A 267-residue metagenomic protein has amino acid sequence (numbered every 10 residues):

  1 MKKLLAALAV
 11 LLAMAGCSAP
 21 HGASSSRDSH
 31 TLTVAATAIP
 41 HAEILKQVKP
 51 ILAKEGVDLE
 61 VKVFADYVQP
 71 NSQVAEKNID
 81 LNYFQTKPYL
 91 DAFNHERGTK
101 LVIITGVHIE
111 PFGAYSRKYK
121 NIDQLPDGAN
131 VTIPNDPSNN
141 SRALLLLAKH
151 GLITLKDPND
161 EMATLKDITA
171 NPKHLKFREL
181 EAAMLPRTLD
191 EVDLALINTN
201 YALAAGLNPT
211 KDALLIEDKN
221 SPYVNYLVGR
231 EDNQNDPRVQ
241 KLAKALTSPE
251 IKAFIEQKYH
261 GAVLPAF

Functional and structural regions predicted by a protein language model:
M1-T31: Short, low-complexity disordered leader/linker segments with a strong preference for bacterial N-terminal type II
S26-I39, V57-V63, N130-V131: Short, well-ordered beta-strand elements
A38-K62, Q69, Q73: Short, polar/charged alpha-helical segment
V61-S72, N159-R187: Short helix-initiation/N-cap motifs at beta->coil->alpha
A92-I104, K118-Y119, E191, L196 (+1 more regions): Ligand-binding "clamshell"
I104-I153, K252: A conserved helix-loop-strand patch within extracytoplasmic ligand-binding domains of the periplasmic binding
T105-S116, L203-K244, L264-F267: Periplasmic-binding protein-like
S141-A148, L246-A266: Periplasmic-binding protein-like
